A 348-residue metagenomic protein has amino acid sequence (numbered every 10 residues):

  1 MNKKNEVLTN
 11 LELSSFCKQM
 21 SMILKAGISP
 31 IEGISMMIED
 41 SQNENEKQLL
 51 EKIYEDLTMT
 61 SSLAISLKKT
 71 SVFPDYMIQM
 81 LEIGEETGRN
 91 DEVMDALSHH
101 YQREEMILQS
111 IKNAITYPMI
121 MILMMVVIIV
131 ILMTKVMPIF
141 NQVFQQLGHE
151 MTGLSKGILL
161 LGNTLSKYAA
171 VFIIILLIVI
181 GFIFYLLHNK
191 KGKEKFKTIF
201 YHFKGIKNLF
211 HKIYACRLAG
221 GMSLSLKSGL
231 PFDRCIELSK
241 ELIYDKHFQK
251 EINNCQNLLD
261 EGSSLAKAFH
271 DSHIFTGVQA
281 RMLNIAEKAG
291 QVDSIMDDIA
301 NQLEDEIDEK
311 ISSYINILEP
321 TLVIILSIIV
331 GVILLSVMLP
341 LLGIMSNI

Functional and structural regions predicted by a protein language model:
M1-K3: Charged, low-hydrophobicity low-complexity segments
N5, L11, H149-L159, K197-Y214: Membrane-cytosol interface motif
V7-S110, K207, H211-I317: Glycine- and small-hydrophobic-enriched helix-loop-helix hairpins
A26, E39, I83, H100 (+7 more regions): Alpha-helical transmembrane segments
M106-L187, D305-I348: Bilayer-spanning, highly hydrophobic alpha-helical transmembrane segments
V171-K191, K227-L242: Alpha-helical membrane-embedding segments and immediately adjacent membrane-interface amphipathic helices
K190-T198: Juxtamembrane/interfacial segments flanking transmembrane helices
